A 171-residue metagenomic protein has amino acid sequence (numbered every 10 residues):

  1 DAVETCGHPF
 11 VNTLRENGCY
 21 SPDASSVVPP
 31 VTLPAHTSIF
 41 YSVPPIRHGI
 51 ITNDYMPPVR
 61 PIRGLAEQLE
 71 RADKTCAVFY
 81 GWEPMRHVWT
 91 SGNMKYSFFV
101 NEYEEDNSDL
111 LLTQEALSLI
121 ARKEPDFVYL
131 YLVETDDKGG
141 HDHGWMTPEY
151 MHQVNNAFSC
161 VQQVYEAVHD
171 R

Functional and structural regions predicted by a protein language model:
D1-A2, T13-R15, I39, L69 (+3 more regions): Beta-strand elements within well-structured catalytic alpha/beta cores of enzymes that handle phosphate/sulfate esters
A2-K123: Active-site-proximal alpha/beta segments of enzymes that process anionic O-linked groups
V3, V11, A35-H36, Y80 (+3 more regions): Residue-level signal for functionally critical sites in structured catalytic/ligand-binding pockets
T52-A66, Y131-Q153: Contiguous hydrophobic segments
W89-S91, V128, T147-E149: Residue-level signature of transmembrane alpha-helix interfaces in integral membrane proteins
T113-D142: Active-site regions of oxyanion-processing enzymes, predominantly non-cytosolic
Q114, D136-R171: A long, amphipathic alpha-helix that forms part of the scaffold/cap immediately adjacent to metal-dependent active
